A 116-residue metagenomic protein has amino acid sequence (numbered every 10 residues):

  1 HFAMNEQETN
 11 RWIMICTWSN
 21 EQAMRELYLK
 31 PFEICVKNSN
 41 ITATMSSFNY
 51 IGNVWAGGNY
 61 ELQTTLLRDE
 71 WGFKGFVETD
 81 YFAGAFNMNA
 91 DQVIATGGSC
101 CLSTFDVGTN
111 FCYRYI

Functional and structural regions predicted by a protein language model:
H1-I116: Glycoside hydrolase catalytic-domain context in secreted enzymes
